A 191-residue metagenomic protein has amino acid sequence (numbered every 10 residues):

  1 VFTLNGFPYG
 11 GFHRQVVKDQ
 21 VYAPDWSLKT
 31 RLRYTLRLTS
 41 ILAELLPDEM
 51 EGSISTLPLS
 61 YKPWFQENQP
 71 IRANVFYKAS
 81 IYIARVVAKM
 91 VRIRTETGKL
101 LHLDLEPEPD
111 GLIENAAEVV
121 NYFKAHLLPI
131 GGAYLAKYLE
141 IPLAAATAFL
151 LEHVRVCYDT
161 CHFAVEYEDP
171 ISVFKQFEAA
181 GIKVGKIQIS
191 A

Functional and structural regions predicted by a protein language model:
V1, V86-K89, Q176: Catalytic-core regions built around general acid/base machinery
V1-G6, G52-T56: Short, well-structured secondary-structure segments
V1-L4, T35, V119, D159 (+1 more regions): Conserved, mostly hydrophobic/aromatic
N5-G11, S60: Short glycine-enriched loops at secondary-structure junctions
Q15-R155, V165: Active-site acidic/histidine proton-transfer and metal-coordination neighborhood in alpha/beta enzyme cores
E106, C157, I187-S190: Generic beta-strand/beta-sheet core signal
Y158, F163-E168: Repeat-solenoid scaffold signature
E166-A191: A short alpha/beta connector and helix-capping loop motif
